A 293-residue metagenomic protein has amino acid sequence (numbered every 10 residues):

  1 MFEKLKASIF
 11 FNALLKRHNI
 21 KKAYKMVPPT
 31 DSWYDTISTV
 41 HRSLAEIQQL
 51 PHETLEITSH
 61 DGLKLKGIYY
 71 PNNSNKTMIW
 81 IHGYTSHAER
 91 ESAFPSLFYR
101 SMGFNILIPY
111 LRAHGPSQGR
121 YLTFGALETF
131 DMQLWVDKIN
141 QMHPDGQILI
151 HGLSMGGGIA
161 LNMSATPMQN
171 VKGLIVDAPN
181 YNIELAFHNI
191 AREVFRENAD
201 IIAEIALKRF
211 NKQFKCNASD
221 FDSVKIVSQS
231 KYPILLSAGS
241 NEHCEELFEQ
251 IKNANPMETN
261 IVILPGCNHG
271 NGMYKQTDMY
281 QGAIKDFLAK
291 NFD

Functional and structural regions predicted by a protein language model:
M1-T58: An N-terminal hydrophobic leader/cap segment in hydrolases
N75-G83: Short beta-strand element of the alpha/beta-hydrolase
Y84-F98, L111: The serine-hydrolase catalytic nucleophile loop
F98-Q118: Conserved alpha/beta-hydrolase
L122-H143: Alpha/beta-hydrolase active-site loop
N162-C216: Hydrolase active-site cap/lid region
S230-K231, L236-A238: Short beta-strand/loop motif that positions the catalytic acidic residue of the alpha/beta-hydrolase fold
C267-D278: Catalytic histidine-centered segment of alpha/beta-hydrolase-like enzymes
